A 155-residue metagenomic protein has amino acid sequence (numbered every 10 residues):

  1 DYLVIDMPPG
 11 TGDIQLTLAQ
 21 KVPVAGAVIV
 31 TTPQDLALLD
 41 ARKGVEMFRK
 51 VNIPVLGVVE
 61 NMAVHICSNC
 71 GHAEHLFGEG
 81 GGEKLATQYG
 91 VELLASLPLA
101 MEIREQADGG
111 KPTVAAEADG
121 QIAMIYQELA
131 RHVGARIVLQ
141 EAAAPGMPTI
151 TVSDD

Functional and structural regions predicted by a protein language model:
Y2, P8-G109: Conserved catalytic-core segment of NTP-binding enzymes
G109-M124: C-terminal boundary of histidine-terminating zinc-finger modules
E128, H132, A142-D155: A short, charged, Gly/Pro-tolerant segment at domain boundaries
